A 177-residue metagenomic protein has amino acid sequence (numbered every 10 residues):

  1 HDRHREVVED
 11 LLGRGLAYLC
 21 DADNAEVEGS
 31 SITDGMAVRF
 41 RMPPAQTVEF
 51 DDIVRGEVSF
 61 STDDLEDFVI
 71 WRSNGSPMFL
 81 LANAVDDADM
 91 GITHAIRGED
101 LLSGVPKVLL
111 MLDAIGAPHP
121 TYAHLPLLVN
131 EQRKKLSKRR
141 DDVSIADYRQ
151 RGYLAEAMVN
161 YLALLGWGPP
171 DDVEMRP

Functional and structural regions predicted by a protein language model:
H1-V7: Aromatic/His-enriched, Gly/Pro-containing loop or helix-boundary segments that lie immediately adjacent to catalytic
H4, A25-V27, Y148: Hydrophobic/aromatic residues in well-formed alpha-helices
H4, G104, L154: Hydrophobic (often cysteine-bearing) scaffold residues that line and stabilize catalytic clefts of nucleotide/cofactor
V7-L12, L164: Charge-rich, well-structured scaffold segments of protease-associated domains
D10-K138, S144, P169: Active-site cores that bind ATP or allylic diphosphates and position pyrophosphate for catalysis
R140, S144-P177: A conserved active-site cap/scaffold subdomain adjacent to cofactor or substrate pockets
